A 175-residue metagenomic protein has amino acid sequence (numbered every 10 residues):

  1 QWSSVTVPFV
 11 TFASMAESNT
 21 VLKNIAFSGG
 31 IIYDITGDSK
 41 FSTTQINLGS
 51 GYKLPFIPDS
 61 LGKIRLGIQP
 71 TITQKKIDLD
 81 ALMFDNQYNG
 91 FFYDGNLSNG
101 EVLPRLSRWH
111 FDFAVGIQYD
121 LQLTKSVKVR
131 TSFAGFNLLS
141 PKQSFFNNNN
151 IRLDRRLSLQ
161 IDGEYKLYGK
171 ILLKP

Functional and structural regions predicted by a protein language model:
Q1-P175: Subset of outer-membrane beta-barrel
